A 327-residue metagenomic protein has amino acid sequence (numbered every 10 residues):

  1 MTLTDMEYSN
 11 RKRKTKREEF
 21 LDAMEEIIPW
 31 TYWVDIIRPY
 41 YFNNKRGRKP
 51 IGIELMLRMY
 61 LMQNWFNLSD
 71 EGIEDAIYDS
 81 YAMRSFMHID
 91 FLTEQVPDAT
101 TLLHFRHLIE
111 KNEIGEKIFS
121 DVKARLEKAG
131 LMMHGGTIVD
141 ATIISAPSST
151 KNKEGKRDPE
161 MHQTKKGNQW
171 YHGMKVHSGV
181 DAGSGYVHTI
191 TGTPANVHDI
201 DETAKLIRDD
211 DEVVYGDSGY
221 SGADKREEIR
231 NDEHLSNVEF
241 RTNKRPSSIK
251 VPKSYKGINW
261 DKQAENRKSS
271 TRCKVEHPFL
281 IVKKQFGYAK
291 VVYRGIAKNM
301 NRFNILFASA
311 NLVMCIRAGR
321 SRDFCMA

Functional and structural regions predicted by a protein language model:
M1-I28, R38, S321-A327: Charged, often Cys/His-bearing segments associated with DNA-binding zinc-finger transcription factors
L3-E7, E212-V213, S218-N301: Helix-centered, glycine/charged polyanion-binding patches within enzymatic domains that contact phosphate-containing
P29, G47-I53, E94-P97, R267 (+2 more regions): Secondary-structure capping and boundary motifs in well-ordered enzyme cores
V34-E54: An N-terminal domain-cap segment
R46-R48, N67-S69, I109-E110: N-terminal core-binding DNA-recognition domain of tyrosine recombinases/integrases
L55-N67: Alpha-helical support elements that line or immediately flank enzyme active sites and cofactor-binding pockets
E71, D75-D79, M87-H88, T93 (+3 more regions): Polybasic low-complexity intrinsically disordered regions
R302-F307, R317-A327: C-terminal domain-tail junction helix/linker
